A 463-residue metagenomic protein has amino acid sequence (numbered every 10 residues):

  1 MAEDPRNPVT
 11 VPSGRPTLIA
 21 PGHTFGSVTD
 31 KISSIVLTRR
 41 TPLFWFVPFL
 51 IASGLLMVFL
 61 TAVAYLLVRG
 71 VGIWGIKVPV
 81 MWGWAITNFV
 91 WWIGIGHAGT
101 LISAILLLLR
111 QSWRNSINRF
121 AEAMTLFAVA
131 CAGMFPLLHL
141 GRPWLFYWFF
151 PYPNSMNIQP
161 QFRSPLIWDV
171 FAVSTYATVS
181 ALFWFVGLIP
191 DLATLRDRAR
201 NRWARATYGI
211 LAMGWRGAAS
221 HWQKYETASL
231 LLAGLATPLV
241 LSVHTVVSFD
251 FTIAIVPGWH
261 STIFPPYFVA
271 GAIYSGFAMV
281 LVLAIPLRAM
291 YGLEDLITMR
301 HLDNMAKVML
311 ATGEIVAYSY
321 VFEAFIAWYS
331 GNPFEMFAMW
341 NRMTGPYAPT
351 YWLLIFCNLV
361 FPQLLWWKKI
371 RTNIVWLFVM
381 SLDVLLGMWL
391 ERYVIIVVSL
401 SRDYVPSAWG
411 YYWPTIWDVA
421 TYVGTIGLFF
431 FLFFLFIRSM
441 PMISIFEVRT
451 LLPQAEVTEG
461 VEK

Functional and structural regions predicted by a protein language model:
M1-F44, Y147-Q161, D191-T227, R300 (+2 more regions): Extramembrane terminal tails and long inter-domain/linker segments of multi-pass membrane proteins
A2-H23, A64-W74, P79-W82, F89-A219 (+2 more regions): Transmembrane-helix bundle segments that line or gate the permeation/cavity pathway in multi-pass membrane proteins
S34, T38-Y65, N154-L354, T450: Long, contiguous internal "core" modules enriched in hydrophobic/ aromatic residues
F59-Y65, G133-W144, S319-I326, G387-V398: C-terminal TM-helix exit segments that contain a strictly Trp-centered aromatic cap at the helix terminus
I93-L101, L353-P362, L428-F429: Hydrophobic alpha-helical transmembrane segments
V256-H260, N332, I370-R371, I396-I416: Extracellular/periplasmic helix-loop-helix junctions in multi-pass membrane proteins
P349-I374: Extended C-terminal subregions enriched in glycine
W376-L386: Central hydrophobic cores of alpha-helical transmembrane segments in multi-pass integral membrane proteins
